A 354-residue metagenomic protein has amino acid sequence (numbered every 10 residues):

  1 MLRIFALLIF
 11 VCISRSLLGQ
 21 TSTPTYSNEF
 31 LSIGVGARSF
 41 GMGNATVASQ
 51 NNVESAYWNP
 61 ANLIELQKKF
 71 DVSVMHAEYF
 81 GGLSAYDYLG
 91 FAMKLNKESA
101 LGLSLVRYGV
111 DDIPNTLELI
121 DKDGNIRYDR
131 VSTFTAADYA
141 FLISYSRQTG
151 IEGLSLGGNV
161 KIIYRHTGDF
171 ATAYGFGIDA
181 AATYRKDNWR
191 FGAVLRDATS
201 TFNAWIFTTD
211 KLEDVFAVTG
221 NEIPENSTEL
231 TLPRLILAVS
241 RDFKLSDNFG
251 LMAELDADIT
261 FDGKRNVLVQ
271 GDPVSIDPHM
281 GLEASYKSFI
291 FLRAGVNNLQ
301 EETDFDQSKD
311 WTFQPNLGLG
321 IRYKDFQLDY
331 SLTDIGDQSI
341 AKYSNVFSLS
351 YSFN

Functional and structural regions predicted by a protein language model:
M1-I4: Positively charged n-region of N-terminal signal peptides that target proteins for export
L7, L17-L18: Cleavable N-terminal signal peptides
Q20-N354: Subset of outer-membrane beta-barrel
